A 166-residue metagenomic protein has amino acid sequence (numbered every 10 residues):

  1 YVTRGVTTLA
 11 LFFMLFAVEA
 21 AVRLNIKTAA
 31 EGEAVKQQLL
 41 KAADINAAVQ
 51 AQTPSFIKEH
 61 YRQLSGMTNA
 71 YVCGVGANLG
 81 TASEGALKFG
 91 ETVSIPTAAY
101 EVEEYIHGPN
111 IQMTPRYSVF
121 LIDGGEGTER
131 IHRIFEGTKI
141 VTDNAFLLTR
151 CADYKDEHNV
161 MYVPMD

Functional and structural regions predicted by a protein language model:
Y1-D166: A SIS-like phosphosugar-recognition module
